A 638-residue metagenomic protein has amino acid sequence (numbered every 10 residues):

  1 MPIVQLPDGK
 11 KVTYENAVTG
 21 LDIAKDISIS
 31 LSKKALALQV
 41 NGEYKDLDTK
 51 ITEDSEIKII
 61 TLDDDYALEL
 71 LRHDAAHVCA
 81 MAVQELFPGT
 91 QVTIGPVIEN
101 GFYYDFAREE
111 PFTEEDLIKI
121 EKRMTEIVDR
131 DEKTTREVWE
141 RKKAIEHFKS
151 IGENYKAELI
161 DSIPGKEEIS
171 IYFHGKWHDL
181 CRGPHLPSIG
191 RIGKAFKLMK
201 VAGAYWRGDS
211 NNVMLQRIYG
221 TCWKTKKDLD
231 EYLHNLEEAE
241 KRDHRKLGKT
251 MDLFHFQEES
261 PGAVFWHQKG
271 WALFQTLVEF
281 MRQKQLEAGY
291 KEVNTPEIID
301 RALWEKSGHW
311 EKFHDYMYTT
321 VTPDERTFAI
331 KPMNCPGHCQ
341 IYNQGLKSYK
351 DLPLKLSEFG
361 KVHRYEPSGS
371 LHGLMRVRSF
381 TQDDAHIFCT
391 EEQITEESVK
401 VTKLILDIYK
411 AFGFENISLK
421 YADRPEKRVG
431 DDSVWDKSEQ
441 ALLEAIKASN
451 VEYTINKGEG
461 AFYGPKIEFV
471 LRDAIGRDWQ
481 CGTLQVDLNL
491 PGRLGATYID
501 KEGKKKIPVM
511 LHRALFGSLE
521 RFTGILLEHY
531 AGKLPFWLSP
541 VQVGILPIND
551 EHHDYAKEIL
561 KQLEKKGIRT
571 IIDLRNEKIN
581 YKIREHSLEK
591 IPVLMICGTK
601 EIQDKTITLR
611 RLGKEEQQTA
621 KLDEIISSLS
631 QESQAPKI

Functional and structural regions predicted by a protein language model:
M1-D74, V78-T93, I98-I638: NTP/phosphate- and nucleic-acid-binding module
